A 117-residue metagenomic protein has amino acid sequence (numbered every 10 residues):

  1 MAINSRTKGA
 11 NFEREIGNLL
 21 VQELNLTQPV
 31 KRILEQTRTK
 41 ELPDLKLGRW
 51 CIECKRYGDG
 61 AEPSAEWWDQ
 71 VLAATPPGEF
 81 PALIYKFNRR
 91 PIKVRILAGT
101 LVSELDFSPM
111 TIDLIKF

Functional and structural regions predicted by a protein language model:
M1-F117: Catalytic phosphate/metal-binding cores of nucleic-acid and nucleotide-processing enzymes, i.e., regions that mediate
